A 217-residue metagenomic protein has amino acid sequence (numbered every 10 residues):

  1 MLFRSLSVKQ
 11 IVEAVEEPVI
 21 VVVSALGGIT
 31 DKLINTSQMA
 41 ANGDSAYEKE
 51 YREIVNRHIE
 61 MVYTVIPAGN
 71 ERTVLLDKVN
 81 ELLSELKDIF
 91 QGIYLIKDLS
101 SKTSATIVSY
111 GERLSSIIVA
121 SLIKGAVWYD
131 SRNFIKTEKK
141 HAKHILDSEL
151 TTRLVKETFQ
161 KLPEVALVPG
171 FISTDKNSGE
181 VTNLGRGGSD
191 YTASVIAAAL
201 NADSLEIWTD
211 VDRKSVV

Functional and structural regions predicted by a protein language model:
M1-V217: Nucleotide/pyrophosphate-binding catalytic subdomain
